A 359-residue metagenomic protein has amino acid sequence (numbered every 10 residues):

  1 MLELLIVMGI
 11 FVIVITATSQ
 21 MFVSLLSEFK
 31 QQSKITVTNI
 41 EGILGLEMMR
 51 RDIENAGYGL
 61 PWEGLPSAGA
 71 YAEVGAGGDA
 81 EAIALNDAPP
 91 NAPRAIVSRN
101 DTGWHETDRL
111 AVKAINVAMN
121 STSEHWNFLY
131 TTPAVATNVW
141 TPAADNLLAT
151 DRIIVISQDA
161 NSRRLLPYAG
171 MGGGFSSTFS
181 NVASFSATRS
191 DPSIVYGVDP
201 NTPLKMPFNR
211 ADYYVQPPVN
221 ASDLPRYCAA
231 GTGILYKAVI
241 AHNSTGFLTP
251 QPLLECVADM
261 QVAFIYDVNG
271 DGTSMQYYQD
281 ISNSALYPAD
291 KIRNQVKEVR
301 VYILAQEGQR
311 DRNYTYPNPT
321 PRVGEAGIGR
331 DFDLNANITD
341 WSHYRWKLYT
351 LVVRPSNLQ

Functional and structural regions predicted by a protein language model:
M1-L4, V155, N357: Acidic/proline-rich low-complexity IDRs
L2-R50, E54-A56: Aliphatic-rich helix starts adjacent to a transmembrane/signal segment
F29-Q32, F247, K347: A generic, residue-level signal for flexible/boundary positions that often mark functional hotspots
G45-Y302, R310-R345, Q359: N-terminal pilin/flagellin-like segments and related low-complexity appendage regions
A305: Conserved beta-strand-loop-short alpha-helix elements that form and flank the Mn2+/Mg2+-coordinating active site
T350-Q359: Short, low-complexity, Pro/Ser/Thr/Gly-rich segments in the mature regions of secreted, periplasmic
